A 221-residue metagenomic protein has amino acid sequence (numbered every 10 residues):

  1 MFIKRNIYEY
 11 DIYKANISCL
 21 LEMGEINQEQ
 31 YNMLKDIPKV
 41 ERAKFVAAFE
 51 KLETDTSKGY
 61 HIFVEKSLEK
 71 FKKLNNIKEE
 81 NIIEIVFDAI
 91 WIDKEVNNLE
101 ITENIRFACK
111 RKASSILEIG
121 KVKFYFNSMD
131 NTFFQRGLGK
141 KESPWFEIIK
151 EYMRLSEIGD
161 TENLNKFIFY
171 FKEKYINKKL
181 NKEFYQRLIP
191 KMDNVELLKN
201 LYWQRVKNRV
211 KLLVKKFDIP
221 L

Functional and structural regions predicted by a protein language model:
M1-L221: Conserved acidic
